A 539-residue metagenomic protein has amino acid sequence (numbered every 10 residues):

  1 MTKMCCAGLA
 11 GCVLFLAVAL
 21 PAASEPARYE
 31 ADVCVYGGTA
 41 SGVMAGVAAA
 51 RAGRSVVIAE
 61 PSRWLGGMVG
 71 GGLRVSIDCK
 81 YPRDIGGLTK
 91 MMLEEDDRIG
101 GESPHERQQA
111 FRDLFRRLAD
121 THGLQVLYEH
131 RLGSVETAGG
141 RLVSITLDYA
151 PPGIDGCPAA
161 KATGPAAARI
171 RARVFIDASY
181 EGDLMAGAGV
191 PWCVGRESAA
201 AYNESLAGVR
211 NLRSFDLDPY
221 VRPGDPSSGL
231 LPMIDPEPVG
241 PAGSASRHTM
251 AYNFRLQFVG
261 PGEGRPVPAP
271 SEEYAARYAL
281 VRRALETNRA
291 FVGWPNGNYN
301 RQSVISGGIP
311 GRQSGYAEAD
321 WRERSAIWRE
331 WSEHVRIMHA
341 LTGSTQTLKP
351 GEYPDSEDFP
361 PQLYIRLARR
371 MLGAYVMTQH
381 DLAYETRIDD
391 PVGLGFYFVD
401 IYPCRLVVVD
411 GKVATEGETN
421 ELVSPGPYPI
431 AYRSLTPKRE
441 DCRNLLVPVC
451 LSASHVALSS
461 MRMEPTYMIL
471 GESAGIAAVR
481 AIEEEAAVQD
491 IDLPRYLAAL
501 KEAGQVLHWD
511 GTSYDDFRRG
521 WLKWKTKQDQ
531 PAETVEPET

Functional and structural regions predicted by a protein language model:
M1-A7: Positively charged n-region of N-terminal signal peptides that target proteins for export
A7-A19: Bacterial N-terminal signal peptides
P21-P26: Boundary at the C-terminal end of the N-terminal hydrophobic targeting segment
R28-T39: Beta1/beta-strand and adjacent pyrophosphate-binding region of the FAD-binding site in flavoprotein oxidoreductases
E30-D32, A52-S55, H122-Q125, G140-R141 (+5 more regions): Loop/turn elements at helix/coil->beta-strand transitions in domains of secreted/extracellular proteins
G42: N-terminal Rossmann-fold NAD(P) dinucleotide-binding loop
A48, R54-S55, A59-R141, C193: Conserved N-terminal/central alpha/beta ligand/cofactor-binding core
P151-V174, A178-P537: Flavin (FAD/FMN)-binding glycine-rich loop and adjacent Rossmann-like elements that form
